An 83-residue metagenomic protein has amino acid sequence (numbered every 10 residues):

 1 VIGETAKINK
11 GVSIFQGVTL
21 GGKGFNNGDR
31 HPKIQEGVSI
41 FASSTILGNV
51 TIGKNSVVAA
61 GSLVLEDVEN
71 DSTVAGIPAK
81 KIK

Functional and structural regions predicted by a protein language model:
V1-A75, A79-I82: Structural signal for interior beta-strand "rungs" in well-ordered beta-sheet cores of soluble enzyme domains
